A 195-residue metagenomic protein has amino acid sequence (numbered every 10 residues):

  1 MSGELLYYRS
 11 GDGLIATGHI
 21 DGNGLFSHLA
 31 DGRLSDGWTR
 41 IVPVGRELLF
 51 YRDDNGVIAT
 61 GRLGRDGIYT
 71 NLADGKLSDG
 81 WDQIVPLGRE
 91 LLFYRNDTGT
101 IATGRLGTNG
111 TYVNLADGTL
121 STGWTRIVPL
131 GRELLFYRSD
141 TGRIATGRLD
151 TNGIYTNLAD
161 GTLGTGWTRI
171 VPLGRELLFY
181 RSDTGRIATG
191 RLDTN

Functional and structural regions predicted by a protein language model:
M1-N195: Trp/Gly-enriched beta-strand/coil motifs that build multi-repeat beta-propeller-like domains and related W-rich binding
